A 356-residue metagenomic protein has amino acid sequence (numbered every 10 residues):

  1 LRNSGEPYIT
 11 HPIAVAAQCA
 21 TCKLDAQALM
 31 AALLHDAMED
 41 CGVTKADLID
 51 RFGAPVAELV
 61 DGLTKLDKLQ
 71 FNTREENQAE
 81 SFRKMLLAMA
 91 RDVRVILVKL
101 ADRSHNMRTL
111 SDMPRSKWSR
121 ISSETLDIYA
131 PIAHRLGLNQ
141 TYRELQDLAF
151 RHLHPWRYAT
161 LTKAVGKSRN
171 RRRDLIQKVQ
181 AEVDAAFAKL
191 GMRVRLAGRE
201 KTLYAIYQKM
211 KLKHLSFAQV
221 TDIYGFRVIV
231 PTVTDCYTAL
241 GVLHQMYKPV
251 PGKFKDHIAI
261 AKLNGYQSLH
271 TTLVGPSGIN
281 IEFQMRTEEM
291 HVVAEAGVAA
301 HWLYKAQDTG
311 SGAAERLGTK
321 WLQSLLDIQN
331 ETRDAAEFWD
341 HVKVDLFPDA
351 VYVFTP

Functional and structural regions predicted by a protein language model:
L1-Q219, I223-G225, I229-I281, R286-H341 (+1 more regions): Active-site helical microenvironments for divalent-metal-assisted chemistry
K343-D345: Edge strands and adjacent loops of beta-rich recognition modules
D349: Conserved structured catalytic cores and adjacent interaction surfaces of nucleotide-binding/hydrolyzing enzymes
